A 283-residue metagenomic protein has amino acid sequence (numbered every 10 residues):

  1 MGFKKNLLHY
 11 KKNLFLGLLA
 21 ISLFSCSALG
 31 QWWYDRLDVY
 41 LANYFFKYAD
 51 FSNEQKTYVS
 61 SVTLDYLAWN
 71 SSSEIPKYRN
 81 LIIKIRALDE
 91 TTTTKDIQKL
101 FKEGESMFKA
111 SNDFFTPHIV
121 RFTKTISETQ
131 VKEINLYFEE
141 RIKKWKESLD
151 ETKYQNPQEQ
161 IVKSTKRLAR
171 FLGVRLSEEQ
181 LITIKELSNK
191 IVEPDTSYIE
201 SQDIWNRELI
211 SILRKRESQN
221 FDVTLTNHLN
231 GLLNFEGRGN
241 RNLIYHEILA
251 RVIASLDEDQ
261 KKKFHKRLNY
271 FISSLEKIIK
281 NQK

Functional and structural regions predicted by a protein language model:
G2-F15: Bacterial N-terminal signal peptides that target proteins for export
F24-S25: C-terminal motif of bacterial Sec signal peptides marking the signal peptidase cleavage site
A28-Y48, T116-V120, E151-G173, R238-A250: Extended, structured, electrostatic nucleic-acid-contact surfaces
Q31-T129, E133, Y137, L268-F271: N-terminal Sec/ER secretory leader and immediately downstream segment of secreted/extracellular precursors
A42-N43, N206, I210-K283: A cross-kingdom marker for long, charged
A49-T57, F108-P117, S127, G173-I182 (+2 more regions): Short, low-complexity cationic-aromatic patches
T57-L64, S72-I83, E128-E140, N189 (+2 more regions): Extended intrinsically disordered, low-complexity coil regions enriched in Ser, Thr, Gly, Ala and often Pro
V120-G231: Extended amphipathic alpha-helical interaction segments
